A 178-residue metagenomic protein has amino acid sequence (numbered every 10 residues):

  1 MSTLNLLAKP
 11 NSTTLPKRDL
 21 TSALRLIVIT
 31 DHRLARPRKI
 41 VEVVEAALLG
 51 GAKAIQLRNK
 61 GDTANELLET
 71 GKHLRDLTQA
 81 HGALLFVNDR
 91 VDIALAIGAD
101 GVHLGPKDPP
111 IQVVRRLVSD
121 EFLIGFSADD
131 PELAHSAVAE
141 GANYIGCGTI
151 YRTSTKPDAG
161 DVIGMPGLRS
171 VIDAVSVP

Functional and structural regions predicted by a protein language model:
M1-I111, R116-Y144, G160-I163, S170 (+1 more regions): Conserved N-terminal beta1-alpha1 strand-loop-helix module at the mouth
Y151-T153: A short, flexible beta-alpha/helix-coil linker loop
T155-P157: Glycine/threonine-rich flexible loop motifs
